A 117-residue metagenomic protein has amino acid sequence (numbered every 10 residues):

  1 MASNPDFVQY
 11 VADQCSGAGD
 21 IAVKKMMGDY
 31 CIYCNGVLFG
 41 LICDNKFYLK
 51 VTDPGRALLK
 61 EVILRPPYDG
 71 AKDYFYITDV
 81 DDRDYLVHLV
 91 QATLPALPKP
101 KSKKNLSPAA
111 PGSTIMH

Functional and structural regions predicted by a protein language model:
M1-H117: Charge-dense, helix-prone N-terminal extensions
